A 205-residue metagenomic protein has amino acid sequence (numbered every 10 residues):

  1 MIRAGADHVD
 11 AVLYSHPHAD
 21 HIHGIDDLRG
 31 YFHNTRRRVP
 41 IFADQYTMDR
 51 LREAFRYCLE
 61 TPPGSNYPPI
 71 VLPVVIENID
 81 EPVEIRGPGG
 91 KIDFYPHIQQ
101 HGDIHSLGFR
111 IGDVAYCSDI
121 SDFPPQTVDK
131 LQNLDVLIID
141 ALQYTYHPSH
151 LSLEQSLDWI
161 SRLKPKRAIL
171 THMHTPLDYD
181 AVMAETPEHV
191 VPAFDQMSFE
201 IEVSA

Functional and structural regions predicted by a protein language model:
M1-A4, H23, D27, Y31 (+7 more regions): Alpha-helical context
I2-C117, Q126, M183-A205: Binuclear metal-dependent hydrolase catalytic cores
P124-A205: Binuclear metal-ion centers of metallo-dependent hydrolases, dominated by the metallo-beta-lactamase
